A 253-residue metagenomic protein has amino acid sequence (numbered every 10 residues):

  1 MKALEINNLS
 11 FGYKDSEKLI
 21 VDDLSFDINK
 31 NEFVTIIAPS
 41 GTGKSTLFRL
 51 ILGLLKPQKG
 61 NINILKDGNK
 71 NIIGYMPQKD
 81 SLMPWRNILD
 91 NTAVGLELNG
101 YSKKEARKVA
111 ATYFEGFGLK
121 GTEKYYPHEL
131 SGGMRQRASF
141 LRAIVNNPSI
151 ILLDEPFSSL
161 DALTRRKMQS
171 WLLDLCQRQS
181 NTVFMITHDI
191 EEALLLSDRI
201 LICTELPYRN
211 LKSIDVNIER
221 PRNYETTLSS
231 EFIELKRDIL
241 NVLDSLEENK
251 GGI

Functional and structural regions predicted by a protein language model:
I37-P39: The feature captures the beta-strand-to-loop junction immediately N-terminal to the Walker
L52: Helix-to-loop junction immediately C-terminal to a conserved catalytic motif
G60-N71: Conserved ABC transporter NBD signature motif
K104-T122, D174: Conserved ABC ATPase "signature" region
Y125-H128, N146: Conserved signature/switch motifs of ABC ATPase nucleotide-binding domains
F140: Hydrophobic anchor residue at the start of the ABC signature
I151-D154: Catalytic Walker B motif of ABC-type/P-loop ATPase nucleotide-binding domains
